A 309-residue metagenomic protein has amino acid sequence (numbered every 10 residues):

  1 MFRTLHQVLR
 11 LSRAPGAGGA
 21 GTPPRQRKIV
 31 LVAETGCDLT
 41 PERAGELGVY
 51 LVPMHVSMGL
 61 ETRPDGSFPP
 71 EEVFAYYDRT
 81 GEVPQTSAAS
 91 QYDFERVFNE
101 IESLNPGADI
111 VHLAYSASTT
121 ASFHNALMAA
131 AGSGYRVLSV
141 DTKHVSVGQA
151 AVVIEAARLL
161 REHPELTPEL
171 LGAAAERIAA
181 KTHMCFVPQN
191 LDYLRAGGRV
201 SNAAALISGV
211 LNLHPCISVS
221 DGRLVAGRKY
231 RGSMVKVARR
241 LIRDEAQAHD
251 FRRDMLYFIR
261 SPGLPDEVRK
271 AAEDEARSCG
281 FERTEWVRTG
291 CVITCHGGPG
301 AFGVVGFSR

Functional and structural regions predicted by a protein language model:
M1-L9, T80-P84: Short, basic, glycine/proline-bearing loop/turn elements
R3-T4, R10-R27, G36-Y50, H55 (+4 more regions): Mixed-charge interfacial surface used for oligomerization/domain docking and macromolecular partner engagement
I29-E95: N-terminal glycine-rich anion-binding loop in soluble enzyme alpha/beta folds
A33, A114, R260: Short beta-strand/turn micro-motifs composed of small residues that flank or help shape donor/cofactor-binding pockets
M58, T62-R63, P70-A75, F98 (+6 more regions): Broad hydrophobic/π-residue packing in well-ordered secondary structure
P84-Q91, H112-T119, T142, S146: Short gly/ser-rich anion-binding loops that grip negatively charged ligand groups
D93-F123: N-terminal glycine-rich phosphate/adenylate-binding segment common to multiple enzyme folds
F98, E102, A114-A117, A130-V137 (+2 more regions): Generic hydrophobic/packing signal
